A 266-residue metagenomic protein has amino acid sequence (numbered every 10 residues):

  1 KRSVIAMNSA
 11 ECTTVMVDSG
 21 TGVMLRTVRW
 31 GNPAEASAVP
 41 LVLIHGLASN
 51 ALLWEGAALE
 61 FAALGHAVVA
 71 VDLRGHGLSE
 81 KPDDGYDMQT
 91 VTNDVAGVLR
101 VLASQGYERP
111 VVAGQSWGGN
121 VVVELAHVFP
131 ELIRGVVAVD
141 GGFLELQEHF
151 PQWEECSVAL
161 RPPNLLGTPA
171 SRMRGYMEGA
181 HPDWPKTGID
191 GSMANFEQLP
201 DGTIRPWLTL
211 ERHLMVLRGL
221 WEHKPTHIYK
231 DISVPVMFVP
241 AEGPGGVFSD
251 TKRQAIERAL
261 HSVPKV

Functional and structural regions predicted by a protein language model:
K1-L41, A63-H66, A103-E108, P264: Alpha/beta-hydrolase fold catalytic core
D18-G20, A63, A70-A113, W117: Active-site loop/oxyanion-hole signature of alpha/beta-hydrolase fold enzymes
V28-L78: Conserved HGGG/HGGXW glycine-rich cap/lid loop of the alpha/beta-hydrolase fold
L53-E55, S79-G85, E148-F150, S249: Conserved catalytic-core motifs of eukaryotic protein kinase domains, centered on the activation segment
H66, L73, K81, G141 (+1 more regions): Active-site loop/turn elements of alpha/beta-hydrolase fold enzymes, especially the short glycine-/histidine-rich
V123, H127, R134-T168: Flexible "cap/lid" loop of the alpha/beta hydrolase fold
E148, L165-H223, I228, T251: Conserved alpha/beta-hydrolase catalytic His-Asp/Glu region
S233-V266: Conserved loop-alpha-helix segment in the C-terminal half of the alpha/beta-hydrolase fold that carries the catalytic
